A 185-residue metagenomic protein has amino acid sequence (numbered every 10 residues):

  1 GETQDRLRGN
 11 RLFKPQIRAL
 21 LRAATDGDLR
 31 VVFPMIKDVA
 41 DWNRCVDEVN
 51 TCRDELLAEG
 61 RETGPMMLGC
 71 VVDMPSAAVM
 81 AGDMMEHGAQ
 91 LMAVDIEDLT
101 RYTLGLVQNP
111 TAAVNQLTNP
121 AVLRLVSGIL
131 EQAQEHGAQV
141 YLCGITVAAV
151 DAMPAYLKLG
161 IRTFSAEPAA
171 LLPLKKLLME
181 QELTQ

Functional and structural regions predicted by a protein language model:
G1-Q185: Conserved alpha/beta-domain cores
